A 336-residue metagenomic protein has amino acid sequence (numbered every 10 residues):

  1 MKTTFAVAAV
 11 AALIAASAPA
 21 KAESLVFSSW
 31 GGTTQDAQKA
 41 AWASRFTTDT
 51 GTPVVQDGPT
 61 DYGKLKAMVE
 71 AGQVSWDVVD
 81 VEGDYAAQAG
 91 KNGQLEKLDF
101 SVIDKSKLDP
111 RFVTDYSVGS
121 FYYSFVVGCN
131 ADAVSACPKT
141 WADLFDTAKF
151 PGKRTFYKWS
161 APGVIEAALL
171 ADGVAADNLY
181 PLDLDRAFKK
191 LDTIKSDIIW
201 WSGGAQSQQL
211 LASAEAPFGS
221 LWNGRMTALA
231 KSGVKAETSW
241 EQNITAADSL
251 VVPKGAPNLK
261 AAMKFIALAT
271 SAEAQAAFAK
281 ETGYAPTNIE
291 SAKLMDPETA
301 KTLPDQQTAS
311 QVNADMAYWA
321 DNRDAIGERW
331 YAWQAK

Functional and structural regions predicted by a protein language model:
A18-A22: Sec/Tat signal peptide C-region and signal peptidase I cleavage site
E23-A89: Early extracytoplasmic/lumenal segment of secretory-pathway proteins
W30-A37, V74-W76, D80-A212: Extracytoplasmic ligand-binding site segments that recognize negatively charged/polar headgroups
D84-G90, A212, P217-K235: A ligand-binding cleft/hinge motif common to bilobed small-molecule-binding domains
K105-L108, Y123-F125, L184-T193, A230-A256 (+1 more regions): Periplasmic-binding protein-like
V126-A133, L169-G173, A247-A261, I266 (+2 more regions): A bilobed periplasmic-binding-protein/Venus flytrap-type ligand-binding module shared by bacterial periplasmic
T147, G152-P162, A269-S291: Periplasmic-binding protein-like
A276-K336: C-terminal capping/gating helix-and-loop segments adjacent to ligand/active sites or protein-protein/ligand interfaces
